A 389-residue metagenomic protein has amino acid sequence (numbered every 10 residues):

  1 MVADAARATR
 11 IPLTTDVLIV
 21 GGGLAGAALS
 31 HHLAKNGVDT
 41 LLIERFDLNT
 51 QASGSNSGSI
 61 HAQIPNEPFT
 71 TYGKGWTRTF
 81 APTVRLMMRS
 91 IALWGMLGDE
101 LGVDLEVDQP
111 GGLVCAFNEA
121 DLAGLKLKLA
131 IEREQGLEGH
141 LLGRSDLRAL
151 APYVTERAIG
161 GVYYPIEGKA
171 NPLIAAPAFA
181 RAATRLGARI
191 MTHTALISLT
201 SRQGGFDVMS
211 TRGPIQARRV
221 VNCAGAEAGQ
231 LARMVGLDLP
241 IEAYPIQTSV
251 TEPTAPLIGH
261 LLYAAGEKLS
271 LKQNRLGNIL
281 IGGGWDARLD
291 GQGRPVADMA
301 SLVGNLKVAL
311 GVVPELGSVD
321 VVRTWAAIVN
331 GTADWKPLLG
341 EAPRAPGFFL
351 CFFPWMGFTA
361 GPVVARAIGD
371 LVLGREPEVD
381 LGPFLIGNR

Functional and structural regions predicted by a protein language model:
D16-L42: N-terminal Rossmann-like FAD-binding beta1-loop-alpha1 element of flavoenzymes
K35-N56: Glycine-rich FAD pyrophosphate-binding loop
N49-T50, P214-I258: Central helical "cap/lid" subdomain
S59-D146, K268: Dinucleotide-binding Rossmann-like beta1-alpha1 core, especially the glycine-rich loop that anchors the ADP
V103-A116, K128-L129, Q135, G139-L186 (+2 more regions): Helix-loop-beta segment of a Rossmann-like dinucleotide-binding subdomain
V162-R218: Helical element adjacent to the flavin cofactor pocket in flavoenzyme catalytic cores
A255-G347: Active-site lid/adjacent beta-loop-alpha segment flanking the redox-cofactor pocket in flavoenzymes
G311-R389: C-terminal catalytic lobe of FAD-dependent flavoproteins
